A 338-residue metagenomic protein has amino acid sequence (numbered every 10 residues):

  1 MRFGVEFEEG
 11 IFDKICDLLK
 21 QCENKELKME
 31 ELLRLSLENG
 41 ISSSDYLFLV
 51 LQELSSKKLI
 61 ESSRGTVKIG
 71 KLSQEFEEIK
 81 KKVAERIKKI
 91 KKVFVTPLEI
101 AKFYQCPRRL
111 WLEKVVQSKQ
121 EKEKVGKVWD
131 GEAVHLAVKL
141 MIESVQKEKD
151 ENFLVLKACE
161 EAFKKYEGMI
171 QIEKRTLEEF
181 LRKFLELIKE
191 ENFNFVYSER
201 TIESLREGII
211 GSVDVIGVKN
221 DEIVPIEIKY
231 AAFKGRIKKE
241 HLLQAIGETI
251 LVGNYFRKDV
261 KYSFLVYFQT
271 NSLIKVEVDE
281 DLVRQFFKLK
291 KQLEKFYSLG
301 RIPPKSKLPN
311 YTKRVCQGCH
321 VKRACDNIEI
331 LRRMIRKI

Functional and structural regions predicted by a protein language model:
R2-F7, S43-Y46, I69-E77, L205-G208 (+2 more regions): Metal-dependent nuclease catalytic regions and adjoining charged, substrate-binding loops involved in nucleic-acid end
R2-Q52, L59-V218, I338: Metal-dependent nuclease catalytic cores that hydrolyze phosphodiester bonds in DNA/RNA, characterized by
L18-L19, E121, V125, I202 (+3 more regions): A general structural-boundary detector
R34-E38, L185-K295: Mg2+/Mn2+-dependent nuclease catalytic core
G40, K124, V128, K234-K239 (+1 more regions): Short, charged/polar micro-motifs that form catalytic or ligand-binding hotspots
Q52, I246, Q317: Short alpha-helical basic/polar micro-motif
